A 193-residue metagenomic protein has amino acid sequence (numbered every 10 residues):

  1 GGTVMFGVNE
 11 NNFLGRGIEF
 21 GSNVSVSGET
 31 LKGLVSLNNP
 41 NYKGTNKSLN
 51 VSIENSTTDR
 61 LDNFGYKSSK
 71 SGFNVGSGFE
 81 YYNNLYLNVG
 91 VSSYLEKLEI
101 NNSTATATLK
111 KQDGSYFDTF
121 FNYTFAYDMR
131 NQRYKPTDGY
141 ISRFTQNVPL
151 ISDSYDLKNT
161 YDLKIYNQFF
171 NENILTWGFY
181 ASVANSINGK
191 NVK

Functional and structural regions predicted by a protein language model:
G1-R143, D156: Gram-negative/organellar outer-membrane beta-barrel architecture
D59, V148-S152: A generic structural motif
V91, Q146-V148, A181: Short, structured patches in soluble enzyme cores that scaffold and shape functional sites
F125, L163, F179: Conserved hydrophobic/aromatic pocket- or pore-lining residues that grip, position, or stack substrates in active sites
Y134-K135, I174-T176: Flexible, glycine/charged-enriched surface loops at secondary-structure junctions
S152-S154, N159-N173: Repeat-solenoid scaffold signature
L175-K193: Extracytoplasmic gating/loop element in the C-terminal half of outer-membrane beta-barrel translocons and assembly
